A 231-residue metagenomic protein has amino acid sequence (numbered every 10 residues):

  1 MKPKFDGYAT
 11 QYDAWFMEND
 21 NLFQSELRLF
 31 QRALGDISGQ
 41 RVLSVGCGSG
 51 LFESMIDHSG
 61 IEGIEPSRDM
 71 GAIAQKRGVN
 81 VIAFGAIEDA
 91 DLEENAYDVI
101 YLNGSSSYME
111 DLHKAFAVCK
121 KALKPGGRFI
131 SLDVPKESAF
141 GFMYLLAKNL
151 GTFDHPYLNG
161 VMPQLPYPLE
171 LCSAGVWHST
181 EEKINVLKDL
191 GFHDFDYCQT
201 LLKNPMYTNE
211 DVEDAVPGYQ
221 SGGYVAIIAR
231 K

Functional and structural regions predicted by a protein language model:
M1-I37, L51-M55, M70-I73, L201 (+1 more regions): Conserved class I S-adenosyl-L-methionine
L43, G48-D89: Class I SAM-dependent methyltransferase SAM/SAH-binding core
E88-I100: A short acidic, Gly/Pro-enriched loop at the edge of an enzyme's catalytic core that lines a small-molecule cofactor
V99-L112: A short SAM/SAH-binding and catalytic strip from SAM-dependent methyltransferases
H113-R128: A short glycine-rich, Lys/Arg-flanked "PGG" loop and its adjoining helix->strand segment in the class I
I130-G160: Conserved class I S-adenosyl-L-methionine
S173-Y197: Short alpha-helix
L190, E210-K231: Core SAM-dependent methyltransferase catalytic element
